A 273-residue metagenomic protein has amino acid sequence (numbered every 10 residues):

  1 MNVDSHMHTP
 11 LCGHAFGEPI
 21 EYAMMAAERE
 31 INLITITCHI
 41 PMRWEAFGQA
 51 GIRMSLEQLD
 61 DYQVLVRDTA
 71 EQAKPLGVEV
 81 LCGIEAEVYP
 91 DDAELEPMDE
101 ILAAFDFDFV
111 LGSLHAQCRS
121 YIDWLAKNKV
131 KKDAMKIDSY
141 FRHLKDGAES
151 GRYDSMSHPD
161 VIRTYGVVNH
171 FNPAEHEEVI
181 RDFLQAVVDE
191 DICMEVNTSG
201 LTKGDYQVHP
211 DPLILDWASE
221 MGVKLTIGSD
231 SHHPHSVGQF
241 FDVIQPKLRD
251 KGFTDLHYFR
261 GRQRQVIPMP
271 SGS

Functional and structural regions predicted by a protein language model:
M1-A93, R163-G166, H170-A174, D182 (+4 more regions): An N-terminally biased module of ancient metal coordination in phosphate/nucleic-acid-related enzymes
M1-D4, L33-T35, G77-G83, D108-L111 (+4 more regions): Structural preference for beta-strand elements that scaffold enzyme active sites
M1-T9, P19-Y22, N169-S273: Charged catalytic cores and adjacent phosphate/nucleic-acid-binding surfaces used for phosphate/nucleic-acid chemistry
A27, A103, A148-E149, S219 (+1 more regions): Non-catalytic positions within long, well-ordered alpha-helices that form the structural scaffold/packing of enzyme
T37, S113, P159, N197 (+1 more regions): Conserved residues at the C-terminal ends of beta-strands
I40, A116, I162, G200 (+1 more regions): Flexible, active-site-proximal loop/turn residues at the rims of small-molecule/cofactor binding pockets and catalytic
E45-A46, Y121-I122, D205-Y206, V237: Short glycine-/acidic-enriched loop or helix-start segments at secondary-structure transitions that form or flank
G48, S55-E190, G272-S273: Extended substrate/RNA-proximal surfaces in nucleic-acid metabolism proteins
